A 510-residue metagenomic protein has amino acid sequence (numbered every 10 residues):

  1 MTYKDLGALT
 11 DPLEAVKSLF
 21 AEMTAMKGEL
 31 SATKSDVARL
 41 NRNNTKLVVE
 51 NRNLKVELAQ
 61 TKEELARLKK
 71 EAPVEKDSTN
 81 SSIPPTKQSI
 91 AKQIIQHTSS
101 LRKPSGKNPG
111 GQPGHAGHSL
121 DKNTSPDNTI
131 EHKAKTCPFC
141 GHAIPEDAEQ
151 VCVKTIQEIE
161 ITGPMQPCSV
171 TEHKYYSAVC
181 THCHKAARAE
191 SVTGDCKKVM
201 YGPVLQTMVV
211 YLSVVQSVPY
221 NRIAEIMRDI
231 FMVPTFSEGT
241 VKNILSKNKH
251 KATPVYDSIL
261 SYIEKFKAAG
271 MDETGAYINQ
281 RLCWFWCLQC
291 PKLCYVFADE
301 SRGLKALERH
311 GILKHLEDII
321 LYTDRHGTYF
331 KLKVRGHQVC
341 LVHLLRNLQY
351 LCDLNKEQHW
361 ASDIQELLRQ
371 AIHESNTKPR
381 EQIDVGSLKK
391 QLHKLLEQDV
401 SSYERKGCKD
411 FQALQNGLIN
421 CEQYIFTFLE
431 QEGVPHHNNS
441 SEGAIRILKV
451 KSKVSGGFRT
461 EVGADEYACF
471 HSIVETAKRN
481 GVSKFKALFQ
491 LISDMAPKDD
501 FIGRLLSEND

Functional and structural regions predicted by a protein language model:
M1-K197, K242, M271, T323: Short, flexible loop/hinge motifs at secondary-structure junctions
Y3, A38, A59-Q60, R67 (+2 more regions): Catalytic center-proximal scaffold of phosphoryl-transfer enzymes
